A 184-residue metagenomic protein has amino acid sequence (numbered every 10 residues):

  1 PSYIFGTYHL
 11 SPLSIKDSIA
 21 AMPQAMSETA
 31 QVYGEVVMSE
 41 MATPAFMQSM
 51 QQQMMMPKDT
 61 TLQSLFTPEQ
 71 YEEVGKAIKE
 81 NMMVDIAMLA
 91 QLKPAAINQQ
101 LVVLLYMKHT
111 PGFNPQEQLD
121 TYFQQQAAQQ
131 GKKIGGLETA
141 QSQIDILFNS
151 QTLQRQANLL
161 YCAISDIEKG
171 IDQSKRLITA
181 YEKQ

Functional and structural regions predicted by a protein language model:
S2-Q184: Structured, acidic catalytic/metal-binding patches in enzyme active sites
